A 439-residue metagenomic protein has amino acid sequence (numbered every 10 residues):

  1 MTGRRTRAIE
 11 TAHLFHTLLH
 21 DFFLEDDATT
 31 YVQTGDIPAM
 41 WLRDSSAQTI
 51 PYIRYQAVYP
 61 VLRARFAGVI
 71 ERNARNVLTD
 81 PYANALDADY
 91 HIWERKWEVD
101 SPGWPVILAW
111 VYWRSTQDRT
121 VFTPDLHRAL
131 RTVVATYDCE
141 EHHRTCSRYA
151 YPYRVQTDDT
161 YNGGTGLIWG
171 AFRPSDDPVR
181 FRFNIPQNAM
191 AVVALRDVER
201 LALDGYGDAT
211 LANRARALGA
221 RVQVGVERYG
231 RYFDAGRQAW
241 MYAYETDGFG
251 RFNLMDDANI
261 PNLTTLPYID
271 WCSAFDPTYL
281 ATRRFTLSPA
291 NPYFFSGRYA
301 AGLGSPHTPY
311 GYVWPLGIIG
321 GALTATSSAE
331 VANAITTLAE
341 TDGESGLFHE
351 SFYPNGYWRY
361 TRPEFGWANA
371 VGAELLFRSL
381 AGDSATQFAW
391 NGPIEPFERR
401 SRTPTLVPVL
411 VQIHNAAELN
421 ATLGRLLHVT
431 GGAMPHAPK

Functional and structural regions predicted by a protein language model:
M1-R43, G68, N415-E418: Low-complexity, Ser/Thr/Pro/Gly-enriched N-terminal "stalk/linker" regions
M1-R5, A47-P60, W104-V121, A189-D208 (+3 more regions): Well-ordered alpha-helical scaffold segments within catalytic/enzyme domains
R7-F15, T49, I53, R63-R75 (+9 more regions): Hydrophobic core segments within long, regular secondary-structure runs in both alpha- and beta-rich folds
H16-A28, N84, Y161-R173, G343-E350: Active-site-adjacent bridging/hinge elements
P38-F66, I70-P152, P363-L380: Aromatic-rich carbohydrate-recognition surfaces in CAZymes
L42, L78, Y82, V134-V192 (+2 more regions): Extended ligand-binding clefts on enzyme/binding-domain cores
T210-G250, S273-V371, R378-V411, N415 (+1 more regions): Non-catalytic carbohydrate-binding regions of carbohydrate-active enzymes
V409-K439: Composition-driven, intrinsically disordered low-complexity tracts enriched in small residues
